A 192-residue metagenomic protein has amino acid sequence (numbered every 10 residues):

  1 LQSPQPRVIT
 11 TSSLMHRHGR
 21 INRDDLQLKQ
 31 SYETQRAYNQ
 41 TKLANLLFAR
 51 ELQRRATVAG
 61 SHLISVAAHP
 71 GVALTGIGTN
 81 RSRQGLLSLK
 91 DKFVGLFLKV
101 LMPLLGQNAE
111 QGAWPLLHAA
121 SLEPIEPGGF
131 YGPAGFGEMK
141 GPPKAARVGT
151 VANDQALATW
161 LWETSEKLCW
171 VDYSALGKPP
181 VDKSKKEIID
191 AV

Functional and structural regions predicted by a protein language model:
L1-D91, K167-D182, I188-A191: Rossmann-fold NAD(P)H-dependent dehydrogenase/reductase core
K29, E33, A37, V100-L101 (+2 more regions): Short amphipathic alpha-helical segments at helix-loop
T41, K92-A146, Q155-T159, E163: C-terminal helical subdomain
A73, G106, Q155, D182-K183: A generic alpha-helix propensity feature with a strong bias for hydrophobic helices
I125, V151-L176, V181: Hydrophobic transmembrane alpha-helices of multi-pass solute transporters/permeases
M139-P142, K185-I189: Short, solvent-exposed polar/charged micro-motifs at secondary-structure junctions
